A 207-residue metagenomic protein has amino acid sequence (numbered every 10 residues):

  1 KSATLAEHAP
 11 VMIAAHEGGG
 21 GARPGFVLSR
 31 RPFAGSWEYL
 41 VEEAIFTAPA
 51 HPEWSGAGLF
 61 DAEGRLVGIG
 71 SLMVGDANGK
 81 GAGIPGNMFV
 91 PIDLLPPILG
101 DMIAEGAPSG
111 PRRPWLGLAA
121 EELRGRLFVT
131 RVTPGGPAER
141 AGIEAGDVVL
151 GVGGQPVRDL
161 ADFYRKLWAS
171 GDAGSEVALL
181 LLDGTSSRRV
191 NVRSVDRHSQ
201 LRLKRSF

Functional and structural regions predicted by a protein language model:
K1, A22-P85, P114, E122 (+1 more regions): Active-site region of chymotrypsin-like
K1-G19, A50, L167-S170: Active-site substrate-binding loop(s) of clan PA
K1-T4, A57-G58, P137-V148, A169-G171: A short glycine-leucine-enriched loop at secondary-structure breakpoints that most characteristically corresponds
S2-A6, W54, F89-D93, L123 (+2 more regions): Soluble non-cytosolic domains of exported or imported proteins
H8-I13, G64, A138, G146-V149 (+1 more regions): A structural signal for short beta-strand/turn segments enriched in small hydrophobics and glycine
P10-I13, E17-R23, A62, L66-L123 (+3 more regions): C-terminal cap/linker of serine protease catalytic domains
A62, P134, A145, D183-G184: Short, ordered coil/turn segments that flank beta-strands lining enzyme active or ligand-binding pockets
G100-A107, A141-E144, L150-V152, P156 (+1 more regions): PDZ-domain C-terminal substructure recognizer with occasional recognition of PDZ-binding tails
